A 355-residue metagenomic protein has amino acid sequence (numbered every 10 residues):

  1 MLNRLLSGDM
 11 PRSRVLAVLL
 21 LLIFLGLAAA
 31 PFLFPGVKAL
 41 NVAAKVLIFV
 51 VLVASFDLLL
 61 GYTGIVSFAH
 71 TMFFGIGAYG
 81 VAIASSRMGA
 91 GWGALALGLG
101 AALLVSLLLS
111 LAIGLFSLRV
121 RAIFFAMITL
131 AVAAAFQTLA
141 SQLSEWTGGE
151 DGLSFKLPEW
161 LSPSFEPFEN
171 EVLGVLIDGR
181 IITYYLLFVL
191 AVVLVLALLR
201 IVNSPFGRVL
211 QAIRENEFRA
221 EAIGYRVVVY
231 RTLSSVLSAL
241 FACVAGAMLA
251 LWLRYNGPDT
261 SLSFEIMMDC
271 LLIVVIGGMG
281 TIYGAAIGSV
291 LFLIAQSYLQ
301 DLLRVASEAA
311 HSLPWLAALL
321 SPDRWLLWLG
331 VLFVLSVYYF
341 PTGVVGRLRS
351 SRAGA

Functional and structural regions predicted by a protein language model:
M1-A355: Transmembrane alpha-helices and adjacent helix-loop boundaries
